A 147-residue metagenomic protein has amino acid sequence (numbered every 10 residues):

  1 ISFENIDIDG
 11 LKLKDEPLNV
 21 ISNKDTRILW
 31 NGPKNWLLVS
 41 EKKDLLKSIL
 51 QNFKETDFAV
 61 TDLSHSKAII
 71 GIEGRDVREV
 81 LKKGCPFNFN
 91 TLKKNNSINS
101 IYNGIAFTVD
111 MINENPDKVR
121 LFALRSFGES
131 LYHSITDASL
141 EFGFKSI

Functional and structural regions predicted by a protein language model:
I1-I147: Basic, glycine/lysine-rich polyanion-binding surfaces/domains
